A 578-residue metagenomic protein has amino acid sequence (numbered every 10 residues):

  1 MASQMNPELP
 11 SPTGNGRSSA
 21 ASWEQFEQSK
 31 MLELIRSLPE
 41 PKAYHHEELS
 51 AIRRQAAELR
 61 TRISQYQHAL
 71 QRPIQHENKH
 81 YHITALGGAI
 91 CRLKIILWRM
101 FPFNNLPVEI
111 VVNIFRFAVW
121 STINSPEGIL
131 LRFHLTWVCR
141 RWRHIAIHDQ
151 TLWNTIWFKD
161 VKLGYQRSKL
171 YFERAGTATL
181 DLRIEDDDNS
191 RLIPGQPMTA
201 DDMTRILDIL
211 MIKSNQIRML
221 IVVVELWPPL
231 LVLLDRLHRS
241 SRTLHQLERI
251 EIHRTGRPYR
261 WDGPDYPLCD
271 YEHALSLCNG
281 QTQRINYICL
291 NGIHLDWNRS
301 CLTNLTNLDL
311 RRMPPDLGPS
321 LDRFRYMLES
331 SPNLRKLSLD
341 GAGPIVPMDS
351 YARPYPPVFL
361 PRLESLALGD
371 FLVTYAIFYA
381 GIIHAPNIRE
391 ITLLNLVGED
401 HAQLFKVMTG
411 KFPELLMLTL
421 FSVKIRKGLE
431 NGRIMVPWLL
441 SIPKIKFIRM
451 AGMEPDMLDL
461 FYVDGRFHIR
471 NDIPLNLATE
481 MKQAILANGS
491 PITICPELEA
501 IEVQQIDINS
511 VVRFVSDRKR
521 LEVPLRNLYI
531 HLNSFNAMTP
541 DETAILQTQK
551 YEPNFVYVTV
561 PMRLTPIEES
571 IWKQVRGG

Functional and structural regions predicted by a protein language model:
A2-G578: Leucine-rich repeat
